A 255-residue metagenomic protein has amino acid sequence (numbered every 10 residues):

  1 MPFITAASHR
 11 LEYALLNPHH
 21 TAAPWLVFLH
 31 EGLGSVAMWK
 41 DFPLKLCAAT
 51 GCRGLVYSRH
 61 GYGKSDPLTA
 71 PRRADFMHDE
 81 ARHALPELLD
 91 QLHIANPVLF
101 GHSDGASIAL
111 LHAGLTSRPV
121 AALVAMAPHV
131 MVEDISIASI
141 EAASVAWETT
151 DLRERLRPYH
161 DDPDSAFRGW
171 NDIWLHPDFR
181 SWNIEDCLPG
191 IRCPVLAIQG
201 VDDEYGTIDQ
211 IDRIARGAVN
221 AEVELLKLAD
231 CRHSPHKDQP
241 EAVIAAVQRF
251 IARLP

Functional and structural regions predicted by a protein language model:
E12, L16-P67: Conserved HGGG/HGGXW glycine-rich cap/lid loop of the alpha/beta-hydrolase fold
T50, V56-N96: Active-site loop/oxyanion-hole signature of alpha/beta-hydrolase fold enzymes
A95-E133: Conserved hydrolase catalytic core segment
I191, A197-Q199: Short beta-strand/loop motif that positions the catalytic acidic residue of the alpha/beta-hydrolase fold
C193, T207-R216: Short alpha-helix in the alpha/beta-hydrolase fold that links the catalytic acid
D202-G206: Acidic catalytic loop of the alpha/beta-hydrolase fold
R216-H233: Catalytic histidine neighborhood in serine/cysteine hydrolases with alpha/beta-hydrolase-type architecture
C231-P240, I244: Catalytic histidine-centered segment of alpha/beta-hydrolase-like enzymes
